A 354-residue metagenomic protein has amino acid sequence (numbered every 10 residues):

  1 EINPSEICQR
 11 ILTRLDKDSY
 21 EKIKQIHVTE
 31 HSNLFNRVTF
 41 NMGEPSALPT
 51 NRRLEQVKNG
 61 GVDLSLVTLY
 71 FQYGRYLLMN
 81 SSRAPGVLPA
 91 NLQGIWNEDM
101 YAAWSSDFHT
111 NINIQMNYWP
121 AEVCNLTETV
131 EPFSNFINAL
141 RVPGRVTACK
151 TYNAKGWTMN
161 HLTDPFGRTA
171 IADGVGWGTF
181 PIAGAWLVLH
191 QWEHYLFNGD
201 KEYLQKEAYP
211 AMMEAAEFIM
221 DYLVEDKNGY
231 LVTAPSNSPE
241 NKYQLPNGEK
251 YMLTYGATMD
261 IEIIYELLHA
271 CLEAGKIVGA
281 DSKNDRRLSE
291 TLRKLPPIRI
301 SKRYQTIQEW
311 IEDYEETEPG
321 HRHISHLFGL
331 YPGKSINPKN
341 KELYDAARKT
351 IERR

Functional and structural regions predicted by a protein language model:
E1-F108, L126-E131, I137-T147, G275-T317: Acidic/polar, glycine-enriched structural segments that form the non-catalytic walls/loops of the carbohydrate-binding
P4-I7, L12, N91-D107, K155-Q205 (+1 more regions): The feature captures the catalytic groove of carbohydrate-active enzymes
G61, Q72-Y73, G174, K227-N228 (+1 more regions): Short, well-ordered loop/turn elements at secondary-structure boundaries
V67-S81, G184-W192, P210, E214-I219: Extended, hydrophobic/aromatic-rich amphipathic alpha-helical segments that build helical scaffolds
Y70, V87, T110-N111, E225-D226 (+1 more regions): Extracellular/periplasmic catalytic domains that process cell-envelope and extracellular macromolecules
T110-M116, A121-V146, K150, P165-F166 (+3 more regions): Active-site core of glycosidic bond-cleaving carbohydrate-active enzymes
